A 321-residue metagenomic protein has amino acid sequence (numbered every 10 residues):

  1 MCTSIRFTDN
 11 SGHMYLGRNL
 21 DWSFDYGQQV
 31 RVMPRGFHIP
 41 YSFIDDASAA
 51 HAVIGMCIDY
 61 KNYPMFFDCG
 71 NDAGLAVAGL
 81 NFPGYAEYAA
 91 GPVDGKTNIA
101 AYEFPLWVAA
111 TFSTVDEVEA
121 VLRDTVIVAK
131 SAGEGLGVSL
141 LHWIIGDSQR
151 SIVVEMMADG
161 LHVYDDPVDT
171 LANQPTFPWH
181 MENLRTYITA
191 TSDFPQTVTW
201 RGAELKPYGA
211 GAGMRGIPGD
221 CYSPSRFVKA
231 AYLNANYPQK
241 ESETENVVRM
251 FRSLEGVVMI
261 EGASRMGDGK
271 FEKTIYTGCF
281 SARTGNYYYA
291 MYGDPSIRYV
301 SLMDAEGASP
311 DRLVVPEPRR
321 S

Functional and structural regions predicted by a protein language model:
M1-F7, H13-M14, K130-G133, V138-S139 (+2 more regions): C-terminus-biased signal that marks the final domain/tail of proteins
M1-K96, A129, P316-S321: A contiguous strand-loop segment
Y15-G17, A76-A78, I144-G146, V153 (+1 more regions): Structural recognition of the beta-strand scaffold that forms the well-ordered cores of secreted hydrolase catalytic
W22-F24, P83-Y85, D159-H162, D169 (+1 more regions): Short, surface-exposed beta-strand-loop junctions and turns on beta-sheet-rich folds
G70, I152-M156, G278: Broad, structure-driven detector of short, well-ordered beta-strand segments within folded domains
V77-G79, V163, Y287-A290: Short hydrophobic/aromatic-rich beta-strand segments that constitute the beta-sheet cores of beta-sandwich/beta-barrel
G95-S131, E243-F251: Proteins synthesized as precursors that undergo proteolytic processing into mature forms
D124-H162: Catalytic cofactor-binding cores of redox enzymes
